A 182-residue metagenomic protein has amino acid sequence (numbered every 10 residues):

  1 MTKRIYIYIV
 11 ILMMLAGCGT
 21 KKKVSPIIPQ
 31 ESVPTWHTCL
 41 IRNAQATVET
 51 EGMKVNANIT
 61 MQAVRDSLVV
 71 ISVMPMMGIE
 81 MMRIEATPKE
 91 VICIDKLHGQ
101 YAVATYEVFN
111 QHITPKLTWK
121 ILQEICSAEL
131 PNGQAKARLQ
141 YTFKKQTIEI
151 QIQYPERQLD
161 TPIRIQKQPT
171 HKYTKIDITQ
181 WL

Functional and structural regions predicted by a protein language model:
K3-I11: Sec-dependent signal peptide recognition, specifically the positively charged N-region followed immediately by
L12-P34: Bacterial Sec signal peptide processing site at the extreme N-terminus
K21, D95, N132-L182: Non-transmembrane domains of secretory- and envelope-associated proteins
T35-P75: Post-signal-peptide N-terminal segment of Sec-exported extracytoplasmic proteins
H37, Q62-L68, A86-E90, N132-Q140 (+1 more regions): Short, solvent-exposed coil/turn segments at beta-strand boundaries
V55-N58, I79-M81, T147-Q151: Short, surface-exposed coil-to-beta transition loops
V69-K120: An acidic-aromatic
K116-K136, Q140: Charged, gly/pro-rich active-site loop segments
